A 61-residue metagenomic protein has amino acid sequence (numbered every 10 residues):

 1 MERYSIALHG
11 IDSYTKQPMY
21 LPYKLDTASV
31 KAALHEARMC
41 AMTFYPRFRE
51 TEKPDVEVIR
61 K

Functional and structural regions predicted by a protein language model:
M1-L21: Short aromatic-glycine-(Arg/Gly/Cys) micro-motifs in beta-strand/loop hairpins
I6, V30, P46-R49: Generic secretory/membrane-interface signal
A7-H9, A28, I59-K61: A structural detector for beta-sheet-dominated domains
Q17-A32: A short, exposed loop/beta-hairpin motif centered on an aromatic-Gly-Thr core
A33, A37-R38: Short amphipathic, charge-patterned alpha-helical segments
M39-K61: Short, mixed-charge low-complexity intrinsically disordered segments
